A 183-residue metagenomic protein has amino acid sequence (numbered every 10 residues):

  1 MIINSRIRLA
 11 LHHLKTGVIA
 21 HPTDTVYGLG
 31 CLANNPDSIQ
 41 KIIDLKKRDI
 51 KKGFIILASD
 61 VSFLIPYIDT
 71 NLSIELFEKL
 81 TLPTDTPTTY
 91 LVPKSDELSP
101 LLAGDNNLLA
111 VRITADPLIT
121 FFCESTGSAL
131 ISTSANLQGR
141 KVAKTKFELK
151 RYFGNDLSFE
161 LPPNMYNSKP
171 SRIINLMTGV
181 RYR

Functional and structural regions predicted by a protein language model:
M1-R183: Active-site-adjacent structural elements in enzyme catalytic cores
